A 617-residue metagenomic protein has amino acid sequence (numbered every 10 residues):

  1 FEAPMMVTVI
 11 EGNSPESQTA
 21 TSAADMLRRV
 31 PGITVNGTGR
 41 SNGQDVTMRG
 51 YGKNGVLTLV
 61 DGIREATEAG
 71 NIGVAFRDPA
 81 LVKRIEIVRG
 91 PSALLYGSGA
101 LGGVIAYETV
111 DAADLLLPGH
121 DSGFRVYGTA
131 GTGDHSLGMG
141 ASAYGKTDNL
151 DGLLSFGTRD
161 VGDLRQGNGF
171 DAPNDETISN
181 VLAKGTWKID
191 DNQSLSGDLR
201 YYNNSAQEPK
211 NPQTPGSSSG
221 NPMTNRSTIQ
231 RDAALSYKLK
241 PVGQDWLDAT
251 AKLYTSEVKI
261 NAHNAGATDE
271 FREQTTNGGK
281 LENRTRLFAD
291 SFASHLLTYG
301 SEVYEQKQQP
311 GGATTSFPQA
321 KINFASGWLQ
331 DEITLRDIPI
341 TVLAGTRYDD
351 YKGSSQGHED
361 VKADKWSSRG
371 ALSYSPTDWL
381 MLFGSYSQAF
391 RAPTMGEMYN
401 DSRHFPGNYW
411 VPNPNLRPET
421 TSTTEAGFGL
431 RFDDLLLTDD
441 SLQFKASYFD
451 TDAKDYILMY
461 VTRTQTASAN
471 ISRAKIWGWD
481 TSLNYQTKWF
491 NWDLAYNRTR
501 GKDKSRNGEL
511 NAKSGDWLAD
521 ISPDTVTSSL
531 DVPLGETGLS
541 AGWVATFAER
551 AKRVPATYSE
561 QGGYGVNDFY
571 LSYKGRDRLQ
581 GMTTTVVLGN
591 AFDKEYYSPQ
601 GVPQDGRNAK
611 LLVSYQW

Functional and structural regions predicted by a protein language model:
A24-R64, K83: Extracytoplasmic beta-strand/coil segments of soluble accessory domains associated with Gram-negative outer-membrane
I63-P91: Short acidic/polar hinge/loop motifs at secondary-structure boundaries that mediate gating or recognition
V104, T109-G145, A320: Short strand-turn segments of transmembrane beta-barrel domains in outer membranes, especially the first one or two
G128, D151-L154, D248-N264, F383 (+5 more regions): Membrane-embedded beta-barrel scaffold of Gram-negative outer-membrane proteins
A130-D160, F170-A206, N225-K240, A289-F292 (+2 more regions): Transmembrane beta-barrel wall of Gram-negative outer-membrane proteins
G167-E176, K188, N192-A249, S256-T276 (+2 more regions): Flexible loop and strand-edge segments within Gram-negative outer membrane beta-barrel domains
P212-G216, D350-K352, D360, Y374 (+5 more regions): Surface-exposed extracellular loop regions of Gram-negative outer-membrane beta-barrel proteins, predominantly
L335, P339-V342, T438-A453, A469-V554 (+2 more regions): Gram-negative outer-membrane beta-barrel transporters
